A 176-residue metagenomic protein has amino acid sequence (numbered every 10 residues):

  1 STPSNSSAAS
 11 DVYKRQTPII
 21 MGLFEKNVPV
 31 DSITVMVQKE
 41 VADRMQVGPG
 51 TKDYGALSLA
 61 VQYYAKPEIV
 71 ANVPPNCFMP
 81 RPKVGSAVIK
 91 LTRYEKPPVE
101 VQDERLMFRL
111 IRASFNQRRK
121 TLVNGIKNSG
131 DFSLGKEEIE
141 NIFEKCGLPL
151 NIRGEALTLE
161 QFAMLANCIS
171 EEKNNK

Functional and structural regions predicted by a protein language model:
S1-A9, Y13: Single conserved hydrophobic/aromatic residue that forms the stacking wall/gate of nucleotide- or nucleobase-binding
R15-G154, M164-K176: Class I S-adenosyl-L-methionine
Q161: Ca2+-coordinating acidic residues in Ca2+-binding motifs
